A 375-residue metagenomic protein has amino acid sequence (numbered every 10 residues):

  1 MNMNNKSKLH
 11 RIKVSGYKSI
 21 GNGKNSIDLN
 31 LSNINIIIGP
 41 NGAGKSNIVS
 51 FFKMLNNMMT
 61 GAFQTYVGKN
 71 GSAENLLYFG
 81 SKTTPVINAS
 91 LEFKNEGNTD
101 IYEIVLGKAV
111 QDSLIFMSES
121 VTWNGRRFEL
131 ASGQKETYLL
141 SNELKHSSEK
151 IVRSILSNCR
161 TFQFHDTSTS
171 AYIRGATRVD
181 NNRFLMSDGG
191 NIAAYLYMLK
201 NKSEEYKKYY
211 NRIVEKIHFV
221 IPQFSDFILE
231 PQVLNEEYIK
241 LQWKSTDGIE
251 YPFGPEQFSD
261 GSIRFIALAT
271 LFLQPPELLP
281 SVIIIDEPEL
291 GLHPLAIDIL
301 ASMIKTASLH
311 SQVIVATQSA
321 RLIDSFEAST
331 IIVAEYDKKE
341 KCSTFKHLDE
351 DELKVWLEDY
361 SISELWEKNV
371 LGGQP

Functional and structural regions predicted by a protein language model:
M1-G80, T84: Pre-Walker A-like glycine/lysine-rich segment at the N-terminus of P-loop NTPase domains
N2-S7, D298-P375: C-terminal lobe/lid and adjacent interdomain/linker elements of RecA-like ASCE P-loop ATPase modules
I12, I283-I285: Hydrophobic positions in the central parallel beta-sheet of the AAA+
V14, N88-N95, L241-K244: Short beta-strand segments that buttress and anchor functional surface loops
K18, N35, K53, S259 (+2 more regions): Catalytic acidic motif of RecA-like/P-loop NTPases
G39, E287, Q318: The Walker A (P-loop) glycine that initiates the GxxxxGKT/S ATP-binding motif of P-loop NTPases
E96-L229: Electropositive, glycine-dotted interaction segments that contact anionic polymers or phosphate-rich ligands
R212-H218, P222-L273, I285-L295: Conserved ABC ATPase signature
